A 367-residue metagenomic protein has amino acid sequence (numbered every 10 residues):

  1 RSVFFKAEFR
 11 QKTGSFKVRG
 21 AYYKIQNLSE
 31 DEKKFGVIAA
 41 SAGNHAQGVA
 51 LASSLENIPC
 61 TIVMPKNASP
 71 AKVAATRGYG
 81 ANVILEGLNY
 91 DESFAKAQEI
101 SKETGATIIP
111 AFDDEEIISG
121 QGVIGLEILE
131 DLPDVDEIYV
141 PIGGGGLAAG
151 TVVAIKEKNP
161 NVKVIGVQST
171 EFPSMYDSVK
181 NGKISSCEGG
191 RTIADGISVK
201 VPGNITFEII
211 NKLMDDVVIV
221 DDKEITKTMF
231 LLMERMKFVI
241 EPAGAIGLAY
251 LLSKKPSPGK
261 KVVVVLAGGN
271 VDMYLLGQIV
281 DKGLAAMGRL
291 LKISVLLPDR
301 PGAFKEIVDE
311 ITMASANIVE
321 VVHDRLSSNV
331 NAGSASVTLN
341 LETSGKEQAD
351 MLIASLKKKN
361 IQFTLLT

Functional and structural regions predicted by a protein language model:
R1-T367: PLP-dependent amino-acid enzyme catalytic core
